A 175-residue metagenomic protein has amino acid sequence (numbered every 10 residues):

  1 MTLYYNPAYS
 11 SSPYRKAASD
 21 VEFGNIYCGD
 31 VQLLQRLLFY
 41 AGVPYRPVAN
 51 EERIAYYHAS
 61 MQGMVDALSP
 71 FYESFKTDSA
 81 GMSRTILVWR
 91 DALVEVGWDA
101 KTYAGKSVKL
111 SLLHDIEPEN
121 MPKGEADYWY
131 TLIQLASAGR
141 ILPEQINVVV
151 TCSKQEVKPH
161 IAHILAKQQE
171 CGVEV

Functional and structural regions predicted by a protein language model:
M1-L3: Long, charged/polar, low-complexity intrinsically disordered N-terminal extensions that precede catalytic
A8-I146, V150-V175: Basic/charged alpha-beta structural segments of nucleotide/phosphate-handling enzymes
